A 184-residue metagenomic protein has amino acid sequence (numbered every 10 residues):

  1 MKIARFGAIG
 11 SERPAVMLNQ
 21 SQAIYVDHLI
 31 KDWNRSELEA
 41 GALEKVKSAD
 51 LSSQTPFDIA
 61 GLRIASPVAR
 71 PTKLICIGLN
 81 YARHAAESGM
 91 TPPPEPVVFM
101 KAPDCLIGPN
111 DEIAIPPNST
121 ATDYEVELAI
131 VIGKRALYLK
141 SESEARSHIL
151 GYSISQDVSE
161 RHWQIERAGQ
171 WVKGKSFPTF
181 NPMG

Functional and structural regions predicted by a protein language model:
M1-P96: N-terminal non-catalytic cap/leader segment that marks the start of a structured domain
P71-G184: Glycine-enriched loop-and-adjacent helix/strand subsegments that border the catalytic/binding cleft of enzyme cores
